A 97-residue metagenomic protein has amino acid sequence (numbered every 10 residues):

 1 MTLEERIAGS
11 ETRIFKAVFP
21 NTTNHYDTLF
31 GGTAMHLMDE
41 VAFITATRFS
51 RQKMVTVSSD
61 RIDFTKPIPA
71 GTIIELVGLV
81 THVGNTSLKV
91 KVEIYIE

Functional and structural regions predicted by a protein language model:
M1-E97: Terminal targeting signals and extreme-terminal segments of soluble enzymes
